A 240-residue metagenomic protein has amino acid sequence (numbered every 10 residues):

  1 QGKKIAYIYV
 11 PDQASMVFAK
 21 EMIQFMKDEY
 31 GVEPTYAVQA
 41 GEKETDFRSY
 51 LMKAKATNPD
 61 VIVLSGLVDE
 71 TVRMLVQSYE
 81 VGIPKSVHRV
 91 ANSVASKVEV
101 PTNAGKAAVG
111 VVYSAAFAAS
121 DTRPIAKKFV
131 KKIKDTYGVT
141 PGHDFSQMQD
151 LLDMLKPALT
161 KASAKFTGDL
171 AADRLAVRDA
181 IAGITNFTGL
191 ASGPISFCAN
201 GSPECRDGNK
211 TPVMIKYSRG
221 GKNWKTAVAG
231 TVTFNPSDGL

Functional and structural regions predicted by a protein language model:
Q1, E21-E29, K53, T57 (+7 more regions): Structured segments of extracytoplasmic/periplasmic soluble domains in secreted or envelope-associated proteins
Q1-V81, S120-K128: Extracellular/periplasmic Venus flytrap/periplasmic-binding protein
K4-Y9, T35-A37, V61-G66, S86-S93 (+3 more regions): Structural recognition of the beta-strand scaffold that forms the well-ordered cores of secreted hydrolase catalytic
K55-T57, V81-K85, N103-A107, A171 (+2 more regions): Extracellular/periplasmic catalytic domains that process cell-envelope and extracellular macromolecules
V72, S146-K156, L175: A structural signal for well-ordered alpha-helical segments within the folded catalytic domains of diverse enzymes
Q77-L152, K161-S163, A227-D238: Extracellular/periplasmic periplasmic-binding protein-like sensory domains
T136-G142, K156-W224: Segments of small-molecule ligand-sensing domains
